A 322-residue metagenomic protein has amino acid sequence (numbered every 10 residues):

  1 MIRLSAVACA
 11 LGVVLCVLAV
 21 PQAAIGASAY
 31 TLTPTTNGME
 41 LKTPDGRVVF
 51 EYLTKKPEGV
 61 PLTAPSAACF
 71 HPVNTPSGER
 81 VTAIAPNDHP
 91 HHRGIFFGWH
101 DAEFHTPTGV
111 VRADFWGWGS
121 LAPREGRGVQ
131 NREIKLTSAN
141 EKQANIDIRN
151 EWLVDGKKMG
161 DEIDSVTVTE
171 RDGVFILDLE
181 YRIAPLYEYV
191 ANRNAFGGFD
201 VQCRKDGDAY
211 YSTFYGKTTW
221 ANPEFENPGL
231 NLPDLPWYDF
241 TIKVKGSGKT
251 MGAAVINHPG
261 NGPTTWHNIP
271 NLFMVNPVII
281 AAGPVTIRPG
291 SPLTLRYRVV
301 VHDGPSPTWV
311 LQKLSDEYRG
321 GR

Functional and structural regions predicted by a protein language model:
A8-P21: Bacterial N-terminal signal peptides
A19-A29: Boundary at the C-terminal end of the N-terminal hydrophobic targeting segment
A27-F96, A102, R171, G304-S306 (+1 more regions): Beta-strand-rich N-terminal accessory domains
G46, I148-N150, D164, L179 (+1 more regions): Short, hydrophobic/aromatic-enriched beta-strand segments in well-ordered soluble domains
Y52-K55, L62-P72, V168-F214, V310: Acidic (Asp/Glu-rich), glycine- and aromatic
R93-G173: Extended, loop-rich substrate-binding clefts of extracytoplasmic carbohydrate-active enzymes
Y189-A191, A195-N261: Active-site/ligand-binding surface loops and adjacent short beta/alpha elements that line catalytic pockets across
A253-R322: Beta-strand-rich recognition/accessory modules
